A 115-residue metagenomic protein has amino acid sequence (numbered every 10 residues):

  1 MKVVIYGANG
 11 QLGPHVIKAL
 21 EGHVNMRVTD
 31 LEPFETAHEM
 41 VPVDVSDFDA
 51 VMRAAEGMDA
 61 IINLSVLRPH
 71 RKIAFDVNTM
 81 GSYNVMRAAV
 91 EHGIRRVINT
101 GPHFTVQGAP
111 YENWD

Functional and structural regions predicted by a protein language model:
M1-H23: N-terminal Rossmann NAD(P)H-binding glycine-rich loop of SDR-like oxidoreductase domains
K2, N25-R27, R95-R96: Residues at the starts of beta-strands that form the adenosine-phosphate
V4, R27, V41, F75: Conserved Rossmann-like nucleotide-binding pocket used by diverse enzymes that bind dinucleotide cofactors
Y6, T29, I61-S65, V97-H103: SDR active-site strand-loop-helix element
E21, M52-A55, M86, V90: A structural alpha-helix within SAM-dependent methyltransferase catalytic domains
V24-E35: Conserved glycine-rich Rossmann-like NAD(P)H-binding loop of the short-chain dehydrogenase/reductase
E35-A37, V43-M80, T105-G108: NAD(P)H-binding glycine-rich loop region in Rossmannoid oxidoreductase-like domains and their noncatalytic homologs
M80, N84-D115: Conserved Rossmann-fold NAD(P)-dependent oxidoreductase catalytic core, especially the SDR/UDP-sugar
